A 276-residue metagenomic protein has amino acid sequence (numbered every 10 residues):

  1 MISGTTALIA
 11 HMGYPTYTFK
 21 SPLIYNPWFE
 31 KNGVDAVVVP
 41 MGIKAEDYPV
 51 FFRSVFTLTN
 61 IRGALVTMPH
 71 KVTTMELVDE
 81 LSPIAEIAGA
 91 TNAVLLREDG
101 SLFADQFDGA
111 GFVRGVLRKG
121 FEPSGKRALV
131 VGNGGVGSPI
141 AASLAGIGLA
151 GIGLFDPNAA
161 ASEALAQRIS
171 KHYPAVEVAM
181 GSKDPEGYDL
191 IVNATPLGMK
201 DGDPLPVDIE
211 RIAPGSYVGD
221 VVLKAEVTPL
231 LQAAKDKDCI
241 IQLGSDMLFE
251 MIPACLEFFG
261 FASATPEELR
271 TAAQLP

Functional and structural regions predicted by a protein language model:
I2-K119, V227: Phosphate/diphosphate ligand-binding glycine-rich loop within oxidoreductases
I2-S3, P123-S124, G148, V207-S216: Short, conserved loop/helix-junction motifs that constitute active-site signature segments in enzyme catalytic cores
G13, Q106, V116, G120-F121 (+2 more regions): Glycine-rich adenosine-cofactor-binding loop
V39, I152-G153, Q242: Conserved beta-strand positions in the Rossmann-like core of class I SAM-dependent methyltransferases
G146-G151, K237-I240: Conserved S-adenosyl-L-methionine
L149-H172: NAD(P)-binding Rossmann-fold cofactor-contacting core
K171-Q242: Rossmann-like adenosine-cofactor binding region
Y217, V221-P276: Adenosine-phosphate binding glycine-rich loop
